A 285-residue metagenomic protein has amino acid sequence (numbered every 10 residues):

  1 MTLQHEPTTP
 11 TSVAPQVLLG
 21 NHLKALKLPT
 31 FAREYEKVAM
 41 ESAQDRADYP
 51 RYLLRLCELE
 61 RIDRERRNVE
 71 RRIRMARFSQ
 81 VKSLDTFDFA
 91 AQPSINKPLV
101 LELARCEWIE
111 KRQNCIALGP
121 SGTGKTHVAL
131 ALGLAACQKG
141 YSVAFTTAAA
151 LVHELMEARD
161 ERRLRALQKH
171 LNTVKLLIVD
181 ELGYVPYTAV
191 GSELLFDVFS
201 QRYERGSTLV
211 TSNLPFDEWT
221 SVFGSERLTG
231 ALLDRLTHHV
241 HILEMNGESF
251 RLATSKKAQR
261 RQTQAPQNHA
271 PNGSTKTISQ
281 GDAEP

Functional and structural regions predicted by a protein language model:
M1-L26, T30-F31: Charged, compositionally biased N-terminal leader segments and the immediate start of the first structured element
V17, N21-K24, R33-E36, R51-R55 (+12 more regions): Solvent-exposed alpha-helical segments within well-ordered globular domains of core cellular machineries
L28-Q80: Interdomain "pre-motor" coupling segment immediately N-terminal to P-loop NTPase/helicase cores
R64-G119: Extended interfacial segments that mediate partner engagement and assembly in macromolecular machines
I95-T173, T220-V222: Conserved P-loop
S142-T146, A150-T173, L182-P285: Replace "adjacent to P-loop NTPase cores in ATP/GTP-dependent enzymes" with "adjacent to NTP-binding cores
L176: Walker B motif beta-strand of ABC-family P-loop ATPases
